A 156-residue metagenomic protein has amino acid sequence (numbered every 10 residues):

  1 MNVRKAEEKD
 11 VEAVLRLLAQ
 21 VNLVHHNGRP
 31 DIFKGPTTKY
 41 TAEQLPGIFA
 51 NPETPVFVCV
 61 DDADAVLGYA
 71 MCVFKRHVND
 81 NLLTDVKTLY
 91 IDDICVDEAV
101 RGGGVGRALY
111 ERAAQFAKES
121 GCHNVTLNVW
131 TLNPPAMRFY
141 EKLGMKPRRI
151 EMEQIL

Functional and structural regions predicted by a protein language model:
N2-R16: A short beta-loop-alpha structural element at the N-terminal edge of CoA-dependent acyl/N-acetyltransferase catalytic
L23-L45: Conserved GNAT-fold acetyl-CoA-binding loop/helix
E43-V58: A short helix-loop-beta-strand connector motif used in the catalytic cores of GNAT acetyltransferases and, in some
V58, A65-F74, Y90, C95: Conserved beta-strand in the GNAT
T84-E98, N128, E153: Conserved acetyl-CoA binding element of GNAT-fold acetyltransferases
R107, E111, E119, T131-R149: Conserved active-site alpha-helix within GNAT-family acetyltransferase domains
A117-N128: Conserved GNAT acetyl-CoA-binding A-motif
T126-A136, E153-L156: Conserved beta-strand-loop-alpha-helix junction that forms the acyl-donor binding cleft
